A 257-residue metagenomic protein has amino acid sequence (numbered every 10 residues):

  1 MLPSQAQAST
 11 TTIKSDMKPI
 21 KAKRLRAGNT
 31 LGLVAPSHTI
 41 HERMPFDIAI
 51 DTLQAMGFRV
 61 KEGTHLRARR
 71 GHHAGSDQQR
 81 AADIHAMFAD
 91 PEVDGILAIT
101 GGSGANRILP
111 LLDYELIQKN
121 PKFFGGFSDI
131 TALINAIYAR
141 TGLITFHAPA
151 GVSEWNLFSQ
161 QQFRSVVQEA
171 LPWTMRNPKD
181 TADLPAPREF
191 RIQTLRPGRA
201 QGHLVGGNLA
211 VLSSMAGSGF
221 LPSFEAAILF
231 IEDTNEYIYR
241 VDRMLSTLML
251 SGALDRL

Functional and structural regions predicted by a protein language model:
M1-K14: N-terminal twin-arginine translocation
I13-E92: ATP/NTP phosphate-donor binding region
V60, L97, G125, I228-F230: Structural motif
G95-N106, F127: N-terminal glycine-rich "phosphate-gripper" loop used for MgATP/nucleotide binding and carboxylate activation
L112-I137, I144-G151: Short, acidic/small-residue loops that bind anionic groups at enzyme active sites
G142-V211, G217: Conserved anion/nucleotide-ligand pocket segment
F220-L257: Internal helical hairpin/lid segments
